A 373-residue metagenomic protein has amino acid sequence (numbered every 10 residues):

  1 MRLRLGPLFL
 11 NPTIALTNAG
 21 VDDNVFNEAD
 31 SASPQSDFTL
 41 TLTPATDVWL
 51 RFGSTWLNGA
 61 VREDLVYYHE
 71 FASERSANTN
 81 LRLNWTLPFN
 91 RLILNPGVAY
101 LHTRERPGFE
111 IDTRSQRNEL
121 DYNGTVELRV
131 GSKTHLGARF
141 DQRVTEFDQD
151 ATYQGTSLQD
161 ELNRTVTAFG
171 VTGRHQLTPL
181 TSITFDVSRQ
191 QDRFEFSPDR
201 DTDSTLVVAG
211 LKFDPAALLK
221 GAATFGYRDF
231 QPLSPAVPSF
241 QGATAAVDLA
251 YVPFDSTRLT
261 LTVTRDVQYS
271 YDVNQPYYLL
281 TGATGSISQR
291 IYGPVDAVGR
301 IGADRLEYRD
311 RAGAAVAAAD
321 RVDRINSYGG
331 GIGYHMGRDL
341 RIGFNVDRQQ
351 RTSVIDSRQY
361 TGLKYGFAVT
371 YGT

Functional and structural regions predicted by a protein language model:
M1-T373: Gram-negative and organellar
